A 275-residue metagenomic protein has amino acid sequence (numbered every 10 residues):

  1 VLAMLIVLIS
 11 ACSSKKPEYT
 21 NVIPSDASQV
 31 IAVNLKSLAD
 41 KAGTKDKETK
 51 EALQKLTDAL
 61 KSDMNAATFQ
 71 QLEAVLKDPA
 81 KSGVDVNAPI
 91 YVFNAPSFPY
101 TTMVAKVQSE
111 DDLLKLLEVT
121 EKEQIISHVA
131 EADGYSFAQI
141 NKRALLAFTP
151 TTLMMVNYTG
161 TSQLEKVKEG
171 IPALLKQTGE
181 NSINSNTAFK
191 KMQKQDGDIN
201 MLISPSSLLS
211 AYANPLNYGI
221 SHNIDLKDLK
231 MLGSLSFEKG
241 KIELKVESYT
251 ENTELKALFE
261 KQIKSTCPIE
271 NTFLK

Functional and structural regions predicted by a protein language model:
V1-A3: Sec-dependent signal peptide recognition, specifically the positively charged N-region followed immediately by
V7-A11: C-terminal motif of bacterial Sec signal peptides marking the signal peptidase cleavage site
C12-I125, E131-F137, E180-S234, E238-K275: Structural boundary/hinge residues at secondary-structure and domain interfaces
I31, F137-A173: A short, solvent-exposed beta-edge/loop patch
L175-G179: Compact, glycine/acidic-enriched structural inserts
